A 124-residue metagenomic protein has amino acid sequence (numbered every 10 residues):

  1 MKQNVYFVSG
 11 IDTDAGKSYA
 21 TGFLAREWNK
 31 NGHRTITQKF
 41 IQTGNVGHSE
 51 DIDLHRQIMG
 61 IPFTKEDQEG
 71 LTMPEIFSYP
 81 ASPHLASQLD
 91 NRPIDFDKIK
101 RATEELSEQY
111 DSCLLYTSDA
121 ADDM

Functional and structural regions predicted by a protein language model:
K2-Y6: Extreme N-terminal starter segment of soluble prokaryotic enzymes
S9-G10: Residues at the beta-strand->loop junction immediately N-terminal to the Walker
K17: Conserved lysine of the Walker
A20: Hydrophobic positions on the alpha1 helix immediately C-terminal to the Walker A/P-loop
F23-N91: N-terminal phosphate/diphosphate-binding loop that engages ATP/GTP or pyrophosphate donors across diverse enzyme folds
R92-T103: Cytosolic-facing regulatory segments adjacent to core modules
Q109-C113: Loop/turn-to-beta-strand initiation segments
Y116, A120-M124: Single conserved hydrophobic/aromatic residue that forms the stacking wall/gate of nucleotide- or nucleobase-binding
